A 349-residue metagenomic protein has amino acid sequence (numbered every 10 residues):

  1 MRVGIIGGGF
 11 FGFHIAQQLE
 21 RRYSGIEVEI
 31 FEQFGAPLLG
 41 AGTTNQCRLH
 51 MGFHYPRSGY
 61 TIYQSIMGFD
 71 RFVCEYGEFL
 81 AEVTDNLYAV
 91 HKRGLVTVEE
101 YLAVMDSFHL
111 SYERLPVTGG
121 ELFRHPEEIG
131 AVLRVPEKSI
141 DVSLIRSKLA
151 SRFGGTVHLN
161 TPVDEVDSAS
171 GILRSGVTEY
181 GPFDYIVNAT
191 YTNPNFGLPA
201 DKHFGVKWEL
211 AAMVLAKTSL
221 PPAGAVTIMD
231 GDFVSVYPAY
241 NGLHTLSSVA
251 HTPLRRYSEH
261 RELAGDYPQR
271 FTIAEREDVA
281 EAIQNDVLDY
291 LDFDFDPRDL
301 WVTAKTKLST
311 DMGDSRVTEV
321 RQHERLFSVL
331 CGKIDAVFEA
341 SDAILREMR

Functional and structural regions predicted by a protein language model:
R2-E29: N-terminal Rossmann-like FAD-binding beta1-loop-alpha1 element of flavoenzymes
R21-T43: Glycine-rich FAD pyrophosphate-binding loop
L38, Y180-M229, A239-G242: Central helical "cap/lid" subdomain
Q46-I129: Dinucleotide-binding Rossmann-like beta1-alpha1 core, especially the glycine-rich loop that anchors the ADP
L80-H91, P116-F153, V157, H323-C331: Helix-loop-beta segment of a Rossmann-like dinucleotide-binding subdomain
L159-I172: A conserved short coil-to-beta-strand element within the FAD-binding core of flavoproteins
G242, L254-K305: Flavin-binding catalytic cores
D289-R349: C-terminal catalytic lobe of FAD-dependent flavoproteins
